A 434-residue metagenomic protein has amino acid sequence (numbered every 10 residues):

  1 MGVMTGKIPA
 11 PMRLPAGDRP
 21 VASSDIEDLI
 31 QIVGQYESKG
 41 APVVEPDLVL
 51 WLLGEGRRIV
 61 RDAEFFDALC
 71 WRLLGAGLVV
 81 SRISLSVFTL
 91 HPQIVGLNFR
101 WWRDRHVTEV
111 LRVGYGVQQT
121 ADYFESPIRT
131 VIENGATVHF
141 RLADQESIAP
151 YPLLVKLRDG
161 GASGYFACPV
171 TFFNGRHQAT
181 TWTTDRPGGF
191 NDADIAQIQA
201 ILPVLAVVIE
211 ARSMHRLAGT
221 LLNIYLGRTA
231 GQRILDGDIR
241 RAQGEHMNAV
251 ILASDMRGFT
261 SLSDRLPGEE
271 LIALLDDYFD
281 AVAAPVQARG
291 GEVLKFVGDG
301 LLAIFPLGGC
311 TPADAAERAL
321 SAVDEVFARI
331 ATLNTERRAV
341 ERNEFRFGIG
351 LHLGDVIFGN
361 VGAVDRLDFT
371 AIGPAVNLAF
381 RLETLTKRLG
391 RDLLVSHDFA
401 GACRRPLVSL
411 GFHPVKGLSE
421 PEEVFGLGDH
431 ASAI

Functional and structural regions predicted by a protein language model:
G2-S126: Intrinsically disordered, low-complexity terminal regulatory regions
D104-S163: Regulatory sensory and allosteric helical modules in signal-transduction proteins and certain transcription factors
S163-T171: Short hydrophobic beta-strand micro-motif common in sensory/regulatory domains
T183-Q199, A371: Regulatory loop-to-helix N-cap segments in sensory/regulatory domains that couple ligand/signal detection
D194-H246: Regulatory cytosolic signal-relay segments
D238-S321: Catalytic NTP-binding/metal-coordinating core of nucleotidyl cyclase/transferase enzymes
D276-G290, L307-I349, P374-L385: Alpha-helical scaffold within the catalytic cores of cyclic-nucleotide enzymes
A379, L385-I434: Cytosolic regulatory/linker segments at or just downstream of nucleotide-handling modules in signal-transduction
